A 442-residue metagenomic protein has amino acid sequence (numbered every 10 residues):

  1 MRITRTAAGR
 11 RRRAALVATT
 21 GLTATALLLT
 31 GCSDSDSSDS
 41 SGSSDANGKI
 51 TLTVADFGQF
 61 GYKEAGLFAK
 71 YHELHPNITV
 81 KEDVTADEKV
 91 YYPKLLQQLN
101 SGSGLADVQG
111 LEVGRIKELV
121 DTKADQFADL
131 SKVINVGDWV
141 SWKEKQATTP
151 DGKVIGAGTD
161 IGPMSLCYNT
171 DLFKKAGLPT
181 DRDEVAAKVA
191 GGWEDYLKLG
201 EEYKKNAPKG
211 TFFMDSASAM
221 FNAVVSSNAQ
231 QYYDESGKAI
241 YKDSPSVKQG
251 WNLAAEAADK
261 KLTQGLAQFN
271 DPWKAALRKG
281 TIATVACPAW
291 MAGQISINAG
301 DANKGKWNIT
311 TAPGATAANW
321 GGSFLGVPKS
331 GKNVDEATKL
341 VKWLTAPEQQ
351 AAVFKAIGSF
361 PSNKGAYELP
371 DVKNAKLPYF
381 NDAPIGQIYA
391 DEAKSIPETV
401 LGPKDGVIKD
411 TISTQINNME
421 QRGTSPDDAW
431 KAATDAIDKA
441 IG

Functional and structural regions predicted by a protein language model:
R2-K117, N135, T180, K332-E336 (+4 more regions): Conserved N-terminal structural module of periplasmic/extracytoplasmic solute-binding proteins
I3, F380-D435: C-terminal capping/gating helix-and-loop segments adjacent to ligand/active sites or protein-protein/ligand interfaces
E112-M164, K306-T310, K376: Hinge/lid segment of periplasmic solute-binding proteins
K117-D121, E144-E184, S216-S236, N319-G326 (+1 more regions): Periplasmic solute-binding protein
S131-W139, E184-A190, Q230-Q249, I297-A302 (+2 more regions): Short, solvent-exposed loop/beta-turn-alpha elements that line the ligand-binding surface or hinge of extracytoplasmic
A147, T310, I357-V407: Long, aromatic- and glycine/proline-rich binding clefts that accommodate carbohydrate-like moieties
L197-G200, G237-A267: Glycine-centered hinge/linker elements that transmit conformational signals in sensory and ligand-binding systems
D259-T263, N298-F360: Extracytoplasmic/periplasmic substrate-recognition and gating elements
